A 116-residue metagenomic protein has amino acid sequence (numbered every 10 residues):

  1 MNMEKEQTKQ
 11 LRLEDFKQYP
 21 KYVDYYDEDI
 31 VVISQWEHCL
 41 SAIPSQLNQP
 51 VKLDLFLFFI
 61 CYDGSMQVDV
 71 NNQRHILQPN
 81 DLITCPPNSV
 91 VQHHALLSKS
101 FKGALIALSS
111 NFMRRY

Functional and structural regions predicted by a protein language model:
M1-M66, H75: Generic protein-terminus/edge-of-domain signal
N2-T8, Y19-Y25, H94-Y116: A hydrophobic/aromatic-rich effector-binding and dimerization subdomain of bacterial HTH-type transcriptional regulators
F58, L82-T84, L105-A107: Conserved hydrophobic/aromatic beta-strand scaffold that supports enzyme active sites
C61-D63, P86, L96: A short, compositionally biased micro-patch
N72-P87: Short acidic-glycine-tyrosine-enriched beta hairpin
I83, P87-H93, M113: Histidine-centered metal-chelating micro-motifs
